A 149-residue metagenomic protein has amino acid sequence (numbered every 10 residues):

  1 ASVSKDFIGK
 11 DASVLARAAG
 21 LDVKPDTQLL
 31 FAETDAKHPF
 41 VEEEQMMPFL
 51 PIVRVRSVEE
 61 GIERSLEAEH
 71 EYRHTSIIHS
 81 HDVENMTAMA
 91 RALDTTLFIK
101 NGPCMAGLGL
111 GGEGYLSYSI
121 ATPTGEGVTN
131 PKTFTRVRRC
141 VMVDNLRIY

Functional and structural regions predicted by a protein language model:
A1, D11-A18, T34-K37: Glycine-rich, charged/polar anion/phosphate-binding loops that engage phosphate groups from diverse ligands
A1-S13, E42-M47: Flexible, acidic loop-helix segments that line cofactor/substrate-binding pockets
G20-Y149: Conserved C-terminal structural/oligomerization subdomain of aldehyde/semialdehyde dehydrogenase
